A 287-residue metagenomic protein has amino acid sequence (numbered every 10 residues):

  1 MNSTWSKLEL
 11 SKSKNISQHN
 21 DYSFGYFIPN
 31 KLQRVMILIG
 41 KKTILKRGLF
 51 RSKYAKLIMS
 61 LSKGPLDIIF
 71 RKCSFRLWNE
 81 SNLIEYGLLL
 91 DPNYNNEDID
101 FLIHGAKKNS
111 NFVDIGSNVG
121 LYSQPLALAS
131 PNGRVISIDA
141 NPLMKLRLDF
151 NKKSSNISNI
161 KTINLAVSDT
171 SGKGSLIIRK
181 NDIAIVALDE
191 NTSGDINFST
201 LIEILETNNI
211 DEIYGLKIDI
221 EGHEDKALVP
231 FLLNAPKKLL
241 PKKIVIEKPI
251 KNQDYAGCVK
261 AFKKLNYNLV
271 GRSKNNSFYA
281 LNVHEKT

Functional and structural regions predicted by a protein language model:
M1-N141, L146-N151, S155, E206-N208 (+2 more regions): S-adenosyl-L-methionine
L90-V113, I157, K161, K173-S175 (+3 more regions): Short internal loop-to-helix segment that lines adenine-nucleotide cofactor pockets
V113-I115, I138, L165, L216-I218 (+1 more regions): Active-site flanking residues adjacent to catalytic metal/cofactor-binding acidic residues
L126-S130, L233-P241: Short, conserved loop/helix-junction motifs that constitute active-site signature segments in enzyme catalytic cores
N141-R147, E224, K248-N252: Canonical radical SAM enzyme core domain
K161-I163, V270: General small-molecule cofactor/ligand-binding pocket signal
A166-D169, T200: Conserved acidic residues
L240-K248: Conserved beta-strand signature within the Rossmann-like core of class I S-adenosyl-L-methionine
